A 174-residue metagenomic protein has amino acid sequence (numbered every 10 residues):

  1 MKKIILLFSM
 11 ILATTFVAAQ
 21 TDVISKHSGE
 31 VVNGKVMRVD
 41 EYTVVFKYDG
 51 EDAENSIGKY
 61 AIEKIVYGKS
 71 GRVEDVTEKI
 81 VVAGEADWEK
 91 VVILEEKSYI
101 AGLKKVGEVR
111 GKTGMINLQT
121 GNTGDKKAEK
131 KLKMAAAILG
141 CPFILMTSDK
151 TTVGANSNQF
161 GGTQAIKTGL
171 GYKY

Functional and structural regions predicted by a protein language model:
M1-T21: Bacterial Sec-dependent N-terminal signal peptides
A19-K150, G161-Y174: Compositionally biased alpha-helical segments
V153-G154: Generic structural signal for helix capping and beta-alpha/helix-loop junctions
